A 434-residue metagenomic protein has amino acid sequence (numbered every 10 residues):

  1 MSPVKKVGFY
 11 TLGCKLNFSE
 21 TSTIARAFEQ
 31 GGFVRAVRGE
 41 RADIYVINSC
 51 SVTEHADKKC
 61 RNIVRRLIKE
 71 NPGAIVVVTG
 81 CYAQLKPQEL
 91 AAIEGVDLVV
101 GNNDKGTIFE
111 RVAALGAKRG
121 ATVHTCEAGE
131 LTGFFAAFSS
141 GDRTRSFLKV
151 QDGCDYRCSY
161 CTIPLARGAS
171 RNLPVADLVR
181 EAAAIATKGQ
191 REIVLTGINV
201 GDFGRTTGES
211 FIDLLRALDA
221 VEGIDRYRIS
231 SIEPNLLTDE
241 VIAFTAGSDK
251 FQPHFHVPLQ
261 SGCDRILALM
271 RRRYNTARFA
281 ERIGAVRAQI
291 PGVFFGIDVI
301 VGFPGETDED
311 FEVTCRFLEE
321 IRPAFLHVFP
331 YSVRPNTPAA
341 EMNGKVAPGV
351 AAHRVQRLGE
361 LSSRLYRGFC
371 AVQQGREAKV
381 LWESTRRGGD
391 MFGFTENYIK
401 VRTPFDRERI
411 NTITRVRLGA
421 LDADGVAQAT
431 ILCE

Functional and structural regions predicted by a protein language model:
M1-D202, E240, F255, A277-A288 (+4 more regions): Proteins enriched for Cys/Gly/acidic motifs involved in redox and nucleic-acid/cofactor modification
T11, S231, L259-S261, W382 (+1 more regions): Flexible glycine-/small-residue-rich
V46, C81, I108, L195 (+7 more regions): Residue-level signal for inorganic ion chemistry
A56-K58, A169-P174, G204-E209, L269-R272 (+3 more regions): Short, solvent-exposed loop/turn segments at secondary-structure boundaries
V76-V77, L85-K86, T187-D308: Conserved SAM/AdoMet-binding glycine-rich loop
G141-T144, C154-Y156, F251, S261 (+5 more regions): Short flexible coil/turn linkers enriched for glycine and charged/polar residues that connect secondary-structure
E306, R322-P323: Contiguous mid-protein beta-loop-alpha structural module that forms a pocket-lining wall or clamp of enzyme active
E341-E434: Terminal RNA-binding accessory module
